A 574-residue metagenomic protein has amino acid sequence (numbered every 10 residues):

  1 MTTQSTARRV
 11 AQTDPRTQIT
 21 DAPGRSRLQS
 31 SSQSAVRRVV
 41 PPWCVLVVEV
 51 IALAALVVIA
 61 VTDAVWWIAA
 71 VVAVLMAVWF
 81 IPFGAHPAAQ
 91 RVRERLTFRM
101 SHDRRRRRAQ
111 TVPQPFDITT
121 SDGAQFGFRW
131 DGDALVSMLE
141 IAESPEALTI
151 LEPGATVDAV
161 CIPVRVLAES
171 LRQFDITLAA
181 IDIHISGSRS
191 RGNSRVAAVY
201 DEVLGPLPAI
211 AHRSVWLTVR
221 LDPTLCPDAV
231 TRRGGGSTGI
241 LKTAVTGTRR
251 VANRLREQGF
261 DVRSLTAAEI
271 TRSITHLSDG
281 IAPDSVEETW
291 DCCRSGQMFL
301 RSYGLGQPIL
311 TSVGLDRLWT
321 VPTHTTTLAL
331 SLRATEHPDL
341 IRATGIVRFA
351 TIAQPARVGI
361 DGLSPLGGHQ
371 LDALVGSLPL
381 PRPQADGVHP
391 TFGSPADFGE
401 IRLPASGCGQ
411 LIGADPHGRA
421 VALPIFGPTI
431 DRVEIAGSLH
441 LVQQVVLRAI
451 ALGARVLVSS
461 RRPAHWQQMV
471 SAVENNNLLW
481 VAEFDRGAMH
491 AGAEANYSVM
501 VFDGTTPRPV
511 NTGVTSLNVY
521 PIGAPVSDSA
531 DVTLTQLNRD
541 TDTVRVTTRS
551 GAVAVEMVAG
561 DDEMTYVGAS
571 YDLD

Functional and structural regions predicted by a protein language model:
M1-P113, R419, S516-G523, D528-D574: N-terminal alpha-helical membrane-insertion module
V78-A168, R172: N-terminal topogenic membrane-targeting module
V166, L178-A179: Membrane-embedded segments
R172-L178: Short secondary-structure junctions
I181-N193: Acidic helix-start/capping segments at beta-turn-to-alpha-helix junctions
S190-L204: Charged, often glycine-rich, active-site loop that binds/positions anionic groups
E202-S471, R486-A493, T505, T515 (+2 more regions): Membrane-proximal, solvent-exposed terminal domains/tails of membrane-associated proteins
N476-R508: Conserved P-loop NTPase "ATPase switch" module shared by AAA+ and STAND
